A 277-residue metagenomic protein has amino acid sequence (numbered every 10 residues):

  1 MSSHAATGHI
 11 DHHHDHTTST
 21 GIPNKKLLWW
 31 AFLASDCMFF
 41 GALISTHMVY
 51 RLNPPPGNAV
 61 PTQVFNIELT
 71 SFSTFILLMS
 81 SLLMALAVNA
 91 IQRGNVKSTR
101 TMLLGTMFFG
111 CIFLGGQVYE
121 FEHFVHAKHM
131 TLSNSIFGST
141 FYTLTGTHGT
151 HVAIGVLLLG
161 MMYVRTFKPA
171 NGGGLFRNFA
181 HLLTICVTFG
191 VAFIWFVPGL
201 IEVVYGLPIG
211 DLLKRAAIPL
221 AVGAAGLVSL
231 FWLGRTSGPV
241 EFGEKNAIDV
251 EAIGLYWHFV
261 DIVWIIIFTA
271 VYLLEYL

Functional and structural regions predicted by a protein language model:
M1-L277: ...captures the hydrophobic TM-helix bundle architecture rather than a specific catalytic motif, and can also fire on
